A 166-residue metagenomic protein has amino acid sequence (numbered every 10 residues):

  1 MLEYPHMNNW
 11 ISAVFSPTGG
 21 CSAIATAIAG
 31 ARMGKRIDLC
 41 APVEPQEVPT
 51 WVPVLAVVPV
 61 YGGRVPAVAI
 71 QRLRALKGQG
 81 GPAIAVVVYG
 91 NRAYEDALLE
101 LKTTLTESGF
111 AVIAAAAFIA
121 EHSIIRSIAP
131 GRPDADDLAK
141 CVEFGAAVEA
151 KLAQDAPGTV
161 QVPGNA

Functional and structural regions predicted by a protein language model:
L2-A166: FMN-binding flavodoxin-like domain, especially the glycine-rich phosphate-binding loop
